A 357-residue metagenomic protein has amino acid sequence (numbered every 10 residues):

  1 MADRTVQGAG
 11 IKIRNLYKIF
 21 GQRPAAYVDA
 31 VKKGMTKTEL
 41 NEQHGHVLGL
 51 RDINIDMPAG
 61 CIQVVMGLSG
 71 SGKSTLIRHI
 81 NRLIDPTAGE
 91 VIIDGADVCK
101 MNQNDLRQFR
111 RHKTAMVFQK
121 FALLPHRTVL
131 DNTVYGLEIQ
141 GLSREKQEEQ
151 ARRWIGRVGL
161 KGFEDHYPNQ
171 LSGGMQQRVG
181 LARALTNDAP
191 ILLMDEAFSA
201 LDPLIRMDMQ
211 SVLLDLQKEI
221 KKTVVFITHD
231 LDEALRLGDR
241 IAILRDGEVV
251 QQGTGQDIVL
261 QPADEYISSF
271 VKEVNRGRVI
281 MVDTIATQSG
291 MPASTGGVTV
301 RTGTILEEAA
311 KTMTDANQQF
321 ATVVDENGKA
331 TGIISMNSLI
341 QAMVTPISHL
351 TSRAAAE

Functional and structural regions predicted by a protein language model:
D29-E39, A96-D97, V134, E138 (+1 more regions): Conserved ABC ATPase "signature" region
N81: Helix-to-loop junction immediately C-terminal to a conserved catalytic motif
G89-D97: Conserved ABC transporter NBD signature motif
Y167-L171, M175: Conserved ABC ATPase signature
T186-P190: A short, proline-enriched helix->beta-strand linker immediately N-terminal to the Walker B motif in ABC-type P-loop
Q252-G253, Q261, I333: ABC ATPase "signature
T295-Q318, T322-E326, M336-E357: The conserved cystathionine-beta-synthase
